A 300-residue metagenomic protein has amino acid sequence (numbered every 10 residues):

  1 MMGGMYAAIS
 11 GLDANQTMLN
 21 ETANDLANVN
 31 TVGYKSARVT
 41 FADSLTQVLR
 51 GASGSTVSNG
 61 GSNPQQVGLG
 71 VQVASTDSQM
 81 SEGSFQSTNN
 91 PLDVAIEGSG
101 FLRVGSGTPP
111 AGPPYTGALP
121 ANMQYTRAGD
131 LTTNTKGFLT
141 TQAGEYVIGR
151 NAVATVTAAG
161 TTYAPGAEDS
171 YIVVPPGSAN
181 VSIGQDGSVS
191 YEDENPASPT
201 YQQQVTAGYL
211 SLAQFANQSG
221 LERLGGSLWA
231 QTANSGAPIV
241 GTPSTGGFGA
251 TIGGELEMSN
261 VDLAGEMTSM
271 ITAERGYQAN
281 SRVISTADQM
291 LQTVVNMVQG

Functional and structural regions predicted by a protein language model:
M1-A158, P176-G300: Amphipathic alpha-helical polymerization modules
V153-Y171: Surface-exposed intrinsically disordered loops and tails
